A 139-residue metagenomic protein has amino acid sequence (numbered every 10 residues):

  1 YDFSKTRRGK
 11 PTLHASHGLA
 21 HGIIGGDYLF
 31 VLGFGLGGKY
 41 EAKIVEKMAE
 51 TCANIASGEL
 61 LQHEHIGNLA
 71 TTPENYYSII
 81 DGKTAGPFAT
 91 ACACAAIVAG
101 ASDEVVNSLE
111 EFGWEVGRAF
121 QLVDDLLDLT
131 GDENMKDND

Functional and structural regions predicted by a protein language model:
Y1-D139: Mg2+-dependent prenyl diphosphate-binding active-site environment of isoprenoid biosynthetic enzymes
